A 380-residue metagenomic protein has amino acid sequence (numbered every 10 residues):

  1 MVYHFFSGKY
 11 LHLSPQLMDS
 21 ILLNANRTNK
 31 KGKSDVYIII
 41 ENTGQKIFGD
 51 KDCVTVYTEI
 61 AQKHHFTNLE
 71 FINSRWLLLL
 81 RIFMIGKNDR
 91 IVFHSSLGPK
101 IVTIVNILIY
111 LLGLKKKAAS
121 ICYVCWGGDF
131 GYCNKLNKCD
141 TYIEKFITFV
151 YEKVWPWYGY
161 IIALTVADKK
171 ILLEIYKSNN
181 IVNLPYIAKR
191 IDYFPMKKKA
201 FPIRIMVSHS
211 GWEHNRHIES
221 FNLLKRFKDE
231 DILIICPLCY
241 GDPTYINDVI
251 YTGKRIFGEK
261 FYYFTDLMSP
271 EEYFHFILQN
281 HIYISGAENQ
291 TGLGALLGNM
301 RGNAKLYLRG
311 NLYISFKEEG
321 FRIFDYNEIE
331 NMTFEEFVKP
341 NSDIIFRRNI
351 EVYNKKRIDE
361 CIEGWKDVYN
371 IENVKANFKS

Functional and structural regions predicted by a protein language model:
H12-D19, W212-R226: A conserved mid-protein helix/loop that constitutes part of the nucleotide-sugar donor-binding site
F71, R81-N106, S120-Y123, I282: Short N-terminal targeting/anchoring amphipathic segment
F83, L108-L112, G131, K138-I161: Membrane-proximal helix-turn-helix segments that form the acceptor-binding/catalytic region of lipid-linked
R90-V92, L112-D140: Active-site proximal beta-strand in glycosyltransferases
E144-I181, G364-Y369: A short, active-site helix/loop in glycosyltransferases that binds the activated sugar's phosphate group
F194-N215, L224, I234-C236, I350-N354: Conserved donor-binding/catalytic core segment of Leloir-type glycosyltransferases
V249-L267: Nucleotide-activated donor-binding/catalytic signature segment of Leloir-type glycosyltransferases, i.e., the conserved
F334-S380: A charged, aromatic-enriched C-terminal amphipathic alpha-helix characteristic of glycosyltransferases across folds
